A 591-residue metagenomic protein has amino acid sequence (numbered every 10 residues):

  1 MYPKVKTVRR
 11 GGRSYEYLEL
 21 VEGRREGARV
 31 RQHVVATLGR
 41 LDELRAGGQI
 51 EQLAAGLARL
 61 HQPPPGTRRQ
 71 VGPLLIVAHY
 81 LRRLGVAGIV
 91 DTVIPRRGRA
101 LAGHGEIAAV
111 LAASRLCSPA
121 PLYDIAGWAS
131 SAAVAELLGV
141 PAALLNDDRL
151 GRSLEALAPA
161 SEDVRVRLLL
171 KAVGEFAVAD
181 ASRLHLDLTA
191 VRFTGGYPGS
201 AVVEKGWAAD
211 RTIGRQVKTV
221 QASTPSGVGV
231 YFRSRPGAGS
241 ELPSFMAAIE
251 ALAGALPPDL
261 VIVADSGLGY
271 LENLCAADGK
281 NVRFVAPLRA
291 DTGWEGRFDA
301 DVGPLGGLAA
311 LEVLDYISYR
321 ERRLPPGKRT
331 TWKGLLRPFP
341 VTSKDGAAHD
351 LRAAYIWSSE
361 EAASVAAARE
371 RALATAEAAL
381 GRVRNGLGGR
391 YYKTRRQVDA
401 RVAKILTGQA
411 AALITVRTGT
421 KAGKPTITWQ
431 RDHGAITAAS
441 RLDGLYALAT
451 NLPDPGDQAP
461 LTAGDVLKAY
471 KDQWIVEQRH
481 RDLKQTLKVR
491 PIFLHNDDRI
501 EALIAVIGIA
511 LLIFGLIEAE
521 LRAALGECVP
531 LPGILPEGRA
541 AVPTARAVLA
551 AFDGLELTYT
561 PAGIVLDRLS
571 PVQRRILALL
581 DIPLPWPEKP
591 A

Functional and structural regions predicted by a protein language model:
M1-E106: Conserved glycine(s) in the ABC-transporter nucleotide-binding domain "signature"
Y2-P3, G12-L18, G27-A28, A87-A591: Anion-binding and metal-coordination hotspots
